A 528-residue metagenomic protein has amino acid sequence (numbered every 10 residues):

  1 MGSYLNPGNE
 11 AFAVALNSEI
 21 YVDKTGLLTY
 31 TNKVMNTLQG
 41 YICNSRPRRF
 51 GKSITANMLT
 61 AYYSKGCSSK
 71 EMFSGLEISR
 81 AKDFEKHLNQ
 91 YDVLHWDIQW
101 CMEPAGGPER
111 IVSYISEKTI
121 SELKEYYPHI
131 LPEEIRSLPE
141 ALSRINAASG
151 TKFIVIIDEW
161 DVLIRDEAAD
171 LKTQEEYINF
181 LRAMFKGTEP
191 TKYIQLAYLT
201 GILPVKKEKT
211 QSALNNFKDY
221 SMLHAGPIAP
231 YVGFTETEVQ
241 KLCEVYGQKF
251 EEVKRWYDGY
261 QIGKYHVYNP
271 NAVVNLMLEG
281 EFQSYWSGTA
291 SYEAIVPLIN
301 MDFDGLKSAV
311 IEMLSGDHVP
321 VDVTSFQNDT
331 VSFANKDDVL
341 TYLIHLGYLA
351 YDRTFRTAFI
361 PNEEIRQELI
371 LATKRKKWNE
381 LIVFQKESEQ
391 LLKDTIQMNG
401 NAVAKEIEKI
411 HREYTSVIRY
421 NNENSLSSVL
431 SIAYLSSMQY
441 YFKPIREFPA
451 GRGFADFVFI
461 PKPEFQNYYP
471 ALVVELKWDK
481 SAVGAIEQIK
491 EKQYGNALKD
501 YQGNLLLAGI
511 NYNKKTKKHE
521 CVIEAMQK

Functional and structural regions predicted by a protein language model:
M1-N422, S437-Y441, I445: Phosphate-binding site recognition
I154, P470-V474, L506: Structural motif
Q174-F180, W478-G495: Mg2+/Mn2+-dependent nuclease catalytic core
M184-T191, T341-L349, S431-S436, Q488-A508: Metal-dependent nuclease catalytic cores in nucleic-acid-processing enzymes, especially RNase H-like/related
N424, S428, I432, A455-F457 (+1 more regions): Feature representing long, continuous alpha-helical segments
L430, A455-P461, Y469-K480, K492: Conserved catalytic cores of phosphodiester-cleaving nucleases, focusing on short active-site segments
P444-E464: Catalytic centers of nucleases
A497, Y501-K528: Domain-level recognition of nuclease-like catalytic cores that cleave nucleotide substrates
